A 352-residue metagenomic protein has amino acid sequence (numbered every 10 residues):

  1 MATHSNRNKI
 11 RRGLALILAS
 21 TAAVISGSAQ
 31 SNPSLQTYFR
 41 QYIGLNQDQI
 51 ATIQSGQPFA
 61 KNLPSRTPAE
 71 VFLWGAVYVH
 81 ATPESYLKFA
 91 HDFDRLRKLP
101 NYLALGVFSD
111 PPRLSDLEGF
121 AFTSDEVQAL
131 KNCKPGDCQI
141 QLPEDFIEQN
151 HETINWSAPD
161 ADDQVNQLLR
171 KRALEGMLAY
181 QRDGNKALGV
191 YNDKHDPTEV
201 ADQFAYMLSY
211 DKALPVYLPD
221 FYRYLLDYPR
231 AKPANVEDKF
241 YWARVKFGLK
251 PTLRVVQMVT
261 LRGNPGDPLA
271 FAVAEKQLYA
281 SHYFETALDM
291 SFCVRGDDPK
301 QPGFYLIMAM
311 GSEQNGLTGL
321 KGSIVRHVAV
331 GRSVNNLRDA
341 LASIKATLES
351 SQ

Functional and structural regions predicted by a protein language model:
A2-I17: Bacterial N-terminal signal peptides that target proteins for export
V24-S26: N-terminal signal peptide c-region/cleavage motif recognized by signal peptidases
Q30-V79, P83-S85, R95-Q352: Terminal "cap-and-tail" regions of soluble proteins that handle hydrophobic small molecules
K88-F89: Short, well-ordered alpha-helical segments enriched in acidic and aromatic residues
